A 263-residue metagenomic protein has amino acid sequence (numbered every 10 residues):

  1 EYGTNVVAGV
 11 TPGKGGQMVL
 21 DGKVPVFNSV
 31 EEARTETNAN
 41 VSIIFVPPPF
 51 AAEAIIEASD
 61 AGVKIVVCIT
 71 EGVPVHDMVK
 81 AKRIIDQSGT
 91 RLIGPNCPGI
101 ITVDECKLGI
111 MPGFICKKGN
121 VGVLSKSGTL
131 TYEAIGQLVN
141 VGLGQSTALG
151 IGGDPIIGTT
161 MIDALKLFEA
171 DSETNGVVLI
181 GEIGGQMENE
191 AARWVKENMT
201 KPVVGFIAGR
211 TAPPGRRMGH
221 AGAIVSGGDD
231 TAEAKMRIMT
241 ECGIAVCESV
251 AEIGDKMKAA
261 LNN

Functional and structural regions predicted by a protein language model:
E1-N263: Catalytic-core regions of core metabolic enzymes, especially those transforming organic acids/acyl-group intermediates
